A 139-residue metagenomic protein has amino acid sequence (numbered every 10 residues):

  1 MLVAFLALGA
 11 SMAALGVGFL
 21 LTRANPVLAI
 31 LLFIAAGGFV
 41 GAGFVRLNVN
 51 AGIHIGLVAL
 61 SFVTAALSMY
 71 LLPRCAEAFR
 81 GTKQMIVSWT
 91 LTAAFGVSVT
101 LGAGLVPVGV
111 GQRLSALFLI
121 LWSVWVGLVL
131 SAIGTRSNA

Functional and structural regions predicted by a protein language model:
M1-A10: Interfacial helix-start motif at the membrane-water boundary
G9-P26: Transmembrane alpha-helical segments in integral membrane proteins
M12-G16, G37-F44, V97: Membrane-embedded alpha-helical segments in integral membrane proteins
R23-P26, V45-G56, A103-V110: Juxtamembrane loop-transmembrane helix junctions in multi-pass integral membrane proteins, especially the extracellular
A29-V40, I86-A93: Transmembrane alpha-helical segments of multi-pass membrane proteins
L32-A76: Membrane-proximal helix-loop-helix units in multi-pass membrane proteins
E77-A139: Terminal transmembrane helical module of multi-pass membrane proteins
